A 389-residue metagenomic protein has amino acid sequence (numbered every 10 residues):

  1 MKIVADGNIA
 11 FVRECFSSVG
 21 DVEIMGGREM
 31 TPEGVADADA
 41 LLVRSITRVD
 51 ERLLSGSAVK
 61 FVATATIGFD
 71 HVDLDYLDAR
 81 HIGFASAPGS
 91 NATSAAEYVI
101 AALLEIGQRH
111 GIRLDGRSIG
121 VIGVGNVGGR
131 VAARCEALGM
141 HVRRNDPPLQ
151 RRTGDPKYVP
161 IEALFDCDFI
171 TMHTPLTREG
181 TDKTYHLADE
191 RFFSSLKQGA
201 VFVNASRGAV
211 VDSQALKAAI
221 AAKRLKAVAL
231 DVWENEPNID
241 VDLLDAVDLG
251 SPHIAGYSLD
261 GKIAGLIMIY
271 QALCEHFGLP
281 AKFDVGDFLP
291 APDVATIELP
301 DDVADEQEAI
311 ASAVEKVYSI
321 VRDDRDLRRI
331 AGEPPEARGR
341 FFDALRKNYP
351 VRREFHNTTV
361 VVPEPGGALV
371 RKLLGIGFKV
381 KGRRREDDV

Functional and structural regions predicted by a protein language model:
M1-A38: N-terminal glycine-/charge-rich "phosphate-binding" loop or analogous flexible N-terminal tail
D6, V43-R44, A65, T171-T174 (+1 more regions): Short, well-ordered coil/turn residues at beta-beta hairpins and beta-strand->alpha-helix junctions within
G7, P88, A96, D115-E136: Glycine-rich adenosine-cofactor-binding loop
A10, A137-G154: NAD(P)-binding Rossmann-fold cofactor-contacting core
D39-G111: Phosphate/diphosphate ligand-binding glycine-rich loop within oxidoreductases
V49-D50, L149-V241: Rossmann-like adenosine-cofactor binding region
A96-I112, E136-M140, L266-F277: Oxidoreductase and adenylate-handling cofactor-binding alpha/beta cores
G199, S206-V380: Rossmann-like dinucleotide-binding domain for NAD(H)/NADP(H)
